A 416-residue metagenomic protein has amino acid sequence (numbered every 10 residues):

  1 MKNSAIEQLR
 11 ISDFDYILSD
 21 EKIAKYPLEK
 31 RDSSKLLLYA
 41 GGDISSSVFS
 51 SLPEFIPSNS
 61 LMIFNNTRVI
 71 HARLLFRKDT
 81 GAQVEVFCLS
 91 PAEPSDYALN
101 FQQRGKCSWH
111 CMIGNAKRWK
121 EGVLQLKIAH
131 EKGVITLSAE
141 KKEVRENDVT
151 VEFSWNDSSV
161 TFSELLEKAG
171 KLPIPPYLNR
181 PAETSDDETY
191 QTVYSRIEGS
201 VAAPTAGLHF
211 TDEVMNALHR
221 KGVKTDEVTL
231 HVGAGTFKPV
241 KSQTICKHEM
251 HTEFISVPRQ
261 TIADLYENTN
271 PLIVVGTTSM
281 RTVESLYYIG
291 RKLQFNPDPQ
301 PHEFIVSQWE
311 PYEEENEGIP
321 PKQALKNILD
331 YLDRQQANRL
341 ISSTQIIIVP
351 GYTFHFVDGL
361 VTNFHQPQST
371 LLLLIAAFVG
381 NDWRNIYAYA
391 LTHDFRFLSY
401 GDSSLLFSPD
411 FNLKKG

Functional and structural regions predicted by a protein language model:
M1-G416: Surface-exposed, charge/polar-rich loops and edge strands
